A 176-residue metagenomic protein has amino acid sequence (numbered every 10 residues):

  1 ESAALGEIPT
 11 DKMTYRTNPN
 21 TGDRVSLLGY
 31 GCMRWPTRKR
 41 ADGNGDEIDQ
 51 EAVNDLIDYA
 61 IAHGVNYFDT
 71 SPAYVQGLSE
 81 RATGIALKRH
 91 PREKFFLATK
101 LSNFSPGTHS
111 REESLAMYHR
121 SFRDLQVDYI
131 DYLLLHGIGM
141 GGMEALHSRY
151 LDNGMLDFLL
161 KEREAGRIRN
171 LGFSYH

Functional and structural regions predicted by a protein language model:
E1-F95, F158, E164: N-terminal binding-site loop/beta-alpha segment at the start of enzyme catalytic domains that lines or forms
S2-E7, N103-G107, R111: Short, charged, low-hydrophobicity "junction" segments
M33-W35, S71-A73, K100-F104, L135-I138 (+1 more regions): Active-site beta-loop-alpha junctions enriched in small/polar residues
R38-K39, T108-H176: Glycine/proline-rich, positively charged, aromatic-decorated active-site loop/lid region on the catalytic face
N44, A73-Y74, S105, L146 (+1 more regions): Short N-terminal micro-motifs specific to bacterial/archaeal maturation and metal-cluster initiation sites
F68, L97-A98, R169-S174: Structural detector of well-ordered beta-strand residues that form the stable sheet scaffold of enzyme domains
G77, R81, L97, L115-A116 (+1 more regions): A generic alpha-helix surface/boundary motif
